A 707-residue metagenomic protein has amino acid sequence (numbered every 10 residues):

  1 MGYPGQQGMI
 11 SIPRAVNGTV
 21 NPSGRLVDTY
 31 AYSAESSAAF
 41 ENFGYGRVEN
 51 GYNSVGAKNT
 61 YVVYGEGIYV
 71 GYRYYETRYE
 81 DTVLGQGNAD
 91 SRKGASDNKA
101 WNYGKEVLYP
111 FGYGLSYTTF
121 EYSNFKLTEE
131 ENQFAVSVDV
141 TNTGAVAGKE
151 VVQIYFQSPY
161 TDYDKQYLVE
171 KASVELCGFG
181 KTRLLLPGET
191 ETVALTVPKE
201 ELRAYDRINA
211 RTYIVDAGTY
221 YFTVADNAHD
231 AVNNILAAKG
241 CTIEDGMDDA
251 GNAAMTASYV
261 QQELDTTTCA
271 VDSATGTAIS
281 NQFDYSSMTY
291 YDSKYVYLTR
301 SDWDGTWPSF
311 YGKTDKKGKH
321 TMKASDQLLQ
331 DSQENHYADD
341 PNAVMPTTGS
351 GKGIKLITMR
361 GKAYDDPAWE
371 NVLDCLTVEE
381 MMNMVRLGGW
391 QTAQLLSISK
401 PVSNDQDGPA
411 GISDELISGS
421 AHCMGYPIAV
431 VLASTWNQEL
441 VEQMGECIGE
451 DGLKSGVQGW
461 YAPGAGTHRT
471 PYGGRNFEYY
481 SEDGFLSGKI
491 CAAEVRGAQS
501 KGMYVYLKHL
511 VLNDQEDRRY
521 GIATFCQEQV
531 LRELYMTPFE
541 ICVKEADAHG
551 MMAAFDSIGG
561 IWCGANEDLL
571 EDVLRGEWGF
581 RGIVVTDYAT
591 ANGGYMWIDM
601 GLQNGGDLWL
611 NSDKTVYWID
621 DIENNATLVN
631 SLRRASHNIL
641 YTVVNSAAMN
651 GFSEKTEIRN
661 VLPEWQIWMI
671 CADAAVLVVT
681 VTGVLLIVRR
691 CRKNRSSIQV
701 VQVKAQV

Functional and structural regions predicted by a protein language model:
M1-Y205, D216-F222, A228, G276-V707: Glycoside hydrolase catalytic-domain context in secreted enzymes
K199-T275, I279: Terminal connector regions
